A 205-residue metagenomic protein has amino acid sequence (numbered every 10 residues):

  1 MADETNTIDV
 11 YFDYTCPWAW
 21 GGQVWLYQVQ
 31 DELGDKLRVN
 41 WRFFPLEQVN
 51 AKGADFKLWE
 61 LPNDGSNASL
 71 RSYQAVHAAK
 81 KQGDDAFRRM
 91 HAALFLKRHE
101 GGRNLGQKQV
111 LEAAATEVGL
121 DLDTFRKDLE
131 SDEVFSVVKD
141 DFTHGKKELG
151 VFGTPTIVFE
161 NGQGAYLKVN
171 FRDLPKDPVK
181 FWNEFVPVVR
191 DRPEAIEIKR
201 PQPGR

Functional and structural regions predicted by a protein language model:
A2-Q28: Local sequence-structure signature of Cys/Sec-based thiol-disulfide redox active-site neighborhoods
N6, A54-D55, R89-A93, L120-L122 (+1 more regions): A short alpha-helix capping/helix-coil boundary motif
Y14, N63, H99, R126-L129: Conserved short-loop catalytic and cofactor-binding motifs
T15, G83, S131-V134: Short beta->alpha junction loops/turns
W20-L111, E184-V188, R192, I196-R205: Structural alpha/beta surface segment adjacent to cysteine/selenocysteine redox centers across thiol/disulfide enzymes
W25-D31, G101, L105-R205: C-terminal cap of thioredoxin/glutaredoxin-like
